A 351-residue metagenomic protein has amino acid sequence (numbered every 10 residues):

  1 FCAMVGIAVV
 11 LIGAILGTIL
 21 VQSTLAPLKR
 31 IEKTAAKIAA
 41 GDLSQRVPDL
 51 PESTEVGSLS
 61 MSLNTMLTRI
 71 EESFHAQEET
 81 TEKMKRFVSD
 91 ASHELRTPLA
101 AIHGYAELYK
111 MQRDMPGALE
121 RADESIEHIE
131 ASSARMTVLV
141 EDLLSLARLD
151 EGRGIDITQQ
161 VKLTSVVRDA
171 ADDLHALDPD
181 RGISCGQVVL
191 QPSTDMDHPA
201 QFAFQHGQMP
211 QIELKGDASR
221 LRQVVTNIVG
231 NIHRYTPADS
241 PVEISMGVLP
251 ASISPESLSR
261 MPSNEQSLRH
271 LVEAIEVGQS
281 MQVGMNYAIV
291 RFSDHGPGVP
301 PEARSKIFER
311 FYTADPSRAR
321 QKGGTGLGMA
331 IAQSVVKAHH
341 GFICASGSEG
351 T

Functional and structural regions predicted by a protein language model:
F1-E32: Alpha-helical transmembrane segments of membrane proteins, especially the N-terminal anchoring helices and early TM
A26-K37, L50-T65, E124: HAMP signal relay modules and closely related sensory coiled-coil linkers that couple transmembrane inputs to cytosolic
T68-P116, S125: Membrane-proximal coiled-coil signaling linkers
H75, A131-M136: Short alpha-helical segment of the dimerization/phosphotransfer core of two-component systems
D239-I253, E273-M285: Short beta-strand/loop element within the Bergerat-fold HATPase_c
G298-E309: Short helix N-cap motif at coil->helix boundaries in the Bergerat
H340-G347: Glycine-rich ATP-binding loops of the HATPase_c
